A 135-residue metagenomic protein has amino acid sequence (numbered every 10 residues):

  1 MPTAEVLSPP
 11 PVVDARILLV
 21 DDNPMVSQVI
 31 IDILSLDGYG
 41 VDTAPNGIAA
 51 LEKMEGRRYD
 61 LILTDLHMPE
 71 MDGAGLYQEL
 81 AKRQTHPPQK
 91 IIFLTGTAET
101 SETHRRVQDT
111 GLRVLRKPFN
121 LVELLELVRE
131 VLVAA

Functional and structural regions predicted by a protein language model:
M1-R16, P87, T103-H104, N120-A135: Non-catalytic signal-transmission and effector/linker regions of two-component phosphorelay proteins
Q28-L36: Charged docking surfaces used in two-component/phosphorelay signaling
G38-P45, K53: Short hydrophobic/Thr-rich beta-strand motif most characteristic of the beta2 strand and flanking loop of CheY-like
P45-A49, D72-Q78: Acidic catalytic/metal-coordinating carboxylates
D65: Active-site residues of response regulator receiver
P69, E99: The feature encodes the CheY-like receiver
K117: A Lys-centered signature of the CheY-like receiver
